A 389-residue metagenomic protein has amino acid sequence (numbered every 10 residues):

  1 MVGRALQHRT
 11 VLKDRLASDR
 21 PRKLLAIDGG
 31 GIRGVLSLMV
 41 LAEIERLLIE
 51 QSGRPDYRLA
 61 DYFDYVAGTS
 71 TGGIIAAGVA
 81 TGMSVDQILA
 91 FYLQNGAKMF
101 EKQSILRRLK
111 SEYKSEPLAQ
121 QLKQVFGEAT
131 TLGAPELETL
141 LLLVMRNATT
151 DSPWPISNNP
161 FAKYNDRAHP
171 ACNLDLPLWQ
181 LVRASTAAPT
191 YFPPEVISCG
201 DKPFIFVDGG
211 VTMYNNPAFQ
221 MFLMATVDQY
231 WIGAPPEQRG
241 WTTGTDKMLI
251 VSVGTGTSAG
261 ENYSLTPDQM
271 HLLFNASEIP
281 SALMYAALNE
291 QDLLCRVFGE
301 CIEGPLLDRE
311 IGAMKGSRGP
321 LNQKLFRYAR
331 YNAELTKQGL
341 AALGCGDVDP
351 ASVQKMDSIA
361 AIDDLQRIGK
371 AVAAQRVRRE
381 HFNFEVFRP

Functional and structural regions predicted by a protein language model:
M1-R15, P21, Q238-G240, G260: Non-catalytic, mobile gating and regulatory segments of ester bond hydrolases
V2, D19, V211-Y214, Q238-T245 (+3 more regions): C-terminal helical/tail subdomains of lipid-metabolizing enzymes
R9, S18-A26, I32-V125, A168: Patatin-like phospholipase
L24-I27, A60-S70, L140-R146, I205-V207 (+2 more regions): Extended hydrophobic secondary-structure segments that form protein cores and membrane-embedded regions
I32, F100-E101, E136-Y230: Active-site gating loop/helix substructures
L48-D61, V227-M248, I302, D308-K315: Short mixed-charge
E116-L140, S152-P155: Active-site periphery "cap/insert" segments of enzyme catalytic domains
G233, L249-M270, L294: Extended C-terminal subregions enriched in glycine
